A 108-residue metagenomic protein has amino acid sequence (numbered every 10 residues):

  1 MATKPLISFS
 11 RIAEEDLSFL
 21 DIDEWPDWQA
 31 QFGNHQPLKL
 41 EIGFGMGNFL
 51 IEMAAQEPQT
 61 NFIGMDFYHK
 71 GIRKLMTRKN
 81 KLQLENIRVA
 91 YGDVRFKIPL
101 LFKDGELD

Functional and structural regions predicted by a protein language model:
M1-L40, N48-A55: S-adenosyl-L-methionine
W28-A30, K79-N80, L100: Short, flexible, glycine/charge-rich loop motifs used to bind or transfer phosphoryl groups or to couple energy/partner
Q36, E106-D108: Local beta-strand N-terminus motif with an aromatic residue
P37-F96: SAM cofactor-binding core of SAM-dependent methyltransferases, primarily the Rossmann-like beta-alpha-beta module
E85, D104-G105: Structured loop/turn residues at beta-strand edges in well-structured enzyme cores
K97-D104: Short conserved loop adjoining the S-adenosyl-L-methionine
